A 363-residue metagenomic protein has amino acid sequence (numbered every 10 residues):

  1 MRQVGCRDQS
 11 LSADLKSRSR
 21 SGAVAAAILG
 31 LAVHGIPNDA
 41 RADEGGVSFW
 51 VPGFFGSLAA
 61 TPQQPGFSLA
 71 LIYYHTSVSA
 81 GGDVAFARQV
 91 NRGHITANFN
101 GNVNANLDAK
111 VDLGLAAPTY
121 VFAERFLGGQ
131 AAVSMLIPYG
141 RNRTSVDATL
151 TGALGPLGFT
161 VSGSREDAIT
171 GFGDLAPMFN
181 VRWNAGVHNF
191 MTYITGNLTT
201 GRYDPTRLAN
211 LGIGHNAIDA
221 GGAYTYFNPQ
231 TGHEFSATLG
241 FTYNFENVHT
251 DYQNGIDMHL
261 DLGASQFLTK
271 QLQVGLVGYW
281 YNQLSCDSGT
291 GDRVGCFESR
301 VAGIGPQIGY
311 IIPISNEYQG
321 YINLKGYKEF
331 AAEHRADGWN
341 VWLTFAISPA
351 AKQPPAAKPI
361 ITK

Functional and structural regions predicted by a protein language model:
D39-D112, A116-T119: N-terminal, post-signal peptide beta-strand-biased segments of exported outer-membrane/organellar beta-barrel and other
D43-G45, L58-G66, V78-G82, F122-A132 (+7 more regions): Short loop/turn motifs that connect adjacent beta-strands in outer-membrane beta-barrel proteins
G46, Q89-N91, N247-K363: Outer membrane beta-barrel transmembrane domains
S48-V51, L69-S77, V133-R141, T192-L198 (+5 more regions): Transmembrane beta-barrel strands of outer-membrane/channel proteins
F55-G56, F99-N106, T160-E166, D204-N210 (+4 more regions): Extracellular loop and loop/strand-boundary signature of outer-membrane beta-barrel proteins
A60, L71-Y73, L115-Y120, P177-W183 (+8 more regions): Residues on the lipid-exposed face of transmembrane beta-strands in outer-membrane beta-barrel proteins
P65, D108-A116, A148, I169-L175 (+4 more regions): Residues that define the transmembrane beta-barrel architecture of outer-membrane proteins
I95-R182: Long, hydrophobic/aromatic-enriched structural stretches that serve as scaffold segments
